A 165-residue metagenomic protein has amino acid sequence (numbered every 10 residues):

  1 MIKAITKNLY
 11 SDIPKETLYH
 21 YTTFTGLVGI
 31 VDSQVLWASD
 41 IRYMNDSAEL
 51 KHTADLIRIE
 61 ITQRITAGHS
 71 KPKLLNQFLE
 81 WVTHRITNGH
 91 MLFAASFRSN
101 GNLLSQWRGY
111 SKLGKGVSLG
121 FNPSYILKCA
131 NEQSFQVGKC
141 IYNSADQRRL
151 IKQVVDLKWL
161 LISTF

Functional and structural regions predicted by a protein language model:
M1-F165: Partner-binding and oligomerization surfaces adjacent to conserved cores of proteins that assemble macromolecular
